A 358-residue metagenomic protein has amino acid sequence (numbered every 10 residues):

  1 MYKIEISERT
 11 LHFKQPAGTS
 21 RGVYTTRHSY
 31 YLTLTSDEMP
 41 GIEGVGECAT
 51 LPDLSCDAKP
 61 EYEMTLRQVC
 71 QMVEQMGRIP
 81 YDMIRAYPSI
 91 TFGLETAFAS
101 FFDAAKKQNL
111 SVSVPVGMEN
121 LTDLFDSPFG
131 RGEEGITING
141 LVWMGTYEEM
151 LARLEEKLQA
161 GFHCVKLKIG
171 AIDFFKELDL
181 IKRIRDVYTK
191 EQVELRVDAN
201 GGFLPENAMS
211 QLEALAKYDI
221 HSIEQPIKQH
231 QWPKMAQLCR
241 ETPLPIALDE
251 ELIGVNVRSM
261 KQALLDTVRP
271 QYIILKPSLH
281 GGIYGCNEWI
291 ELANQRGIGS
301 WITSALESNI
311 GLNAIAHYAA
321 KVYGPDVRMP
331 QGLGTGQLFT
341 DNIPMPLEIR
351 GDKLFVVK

Functional and structural regions predicted by a protein language model:
M1-L195, N200-G202, A216, I343-K358: N-terminal capping/lid subdomain adjacent to the active-site entrance of alpha/beta enzymes
R9-H12, M144, L252, L306 (+1 more regions): Short, solvent-exposed coil/turn elements at secondary-structure transition points
V23, T335-T340: Short, solvent-exposed secondary-structure boundary motifs
C48, Q225, L333: Active-site donor-binding loop signature of nucleotide-sugar glycosyltransferases
V69-C70, M76-P80, Q271, R296-I302 (+1 more regions): A short pocket-lining beta-strand/turn micro-motif at the edge of beta-sheets
F101-F102, A319-V322: Generic structural signal for hydrophobic core residues of well-folded globular domains
L167, I172-N313, H317-A319, L338-I349: Catalytic core of soluble alpha/beta enzymes
Y323-Q337: Short helix/strand-capping turn motifs
